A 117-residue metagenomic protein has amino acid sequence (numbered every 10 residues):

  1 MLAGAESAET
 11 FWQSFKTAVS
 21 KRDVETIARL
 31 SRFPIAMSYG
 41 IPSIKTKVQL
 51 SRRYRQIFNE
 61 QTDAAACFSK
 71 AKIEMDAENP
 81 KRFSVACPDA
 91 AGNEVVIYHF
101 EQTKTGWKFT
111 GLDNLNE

Functional and structural regions predicted by a protein language model:
M1-G4, S43, K47, T105: Intrinsic-disorder-associated interaction segments
M1-T17: Short, low-complexity N-terminal intrinsically disordered segments enriched in polar/charged residues
D23-P34: Short, well-ordered alpha-helical segments enriched in acidic and aromatic residues
P34-I35, F58: Residue-level detector of secondary-structure transition/capping positions
I41, K45-I97: Surface-exposed, charged secondary-structure patches
A90-E117: Short beta-strand edge/turn micro-motifs at domain boundaries
